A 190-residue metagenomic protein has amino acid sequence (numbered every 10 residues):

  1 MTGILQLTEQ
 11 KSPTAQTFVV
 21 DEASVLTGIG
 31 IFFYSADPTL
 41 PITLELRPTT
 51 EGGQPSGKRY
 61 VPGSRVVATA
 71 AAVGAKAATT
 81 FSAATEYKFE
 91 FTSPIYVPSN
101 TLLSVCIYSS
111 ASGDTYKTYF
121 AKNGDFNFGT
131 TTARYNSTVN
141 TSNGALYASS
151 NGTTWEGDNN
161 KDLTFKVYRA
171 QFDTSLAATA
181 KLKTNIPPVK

Functional and structural regions predicted by a protein language model:
M1-G3, K190: Low-complexity, acidic Ser/Thr/Pro-rich "mucin-like" tracts of secreted and single-pass surface proteins
G3, L7-E22, E86-F89, T164 (+2 more regions): Short beta-strands within extracellular/lumenal beta-sheet-rich domains
Q10, V20-V25, A36-P38, F81-T85 (+2 more regions): Solvent-exposed loop and beta-edge segments used for protein-protein assembly and interaction
A23-A36, V105-I107, V189-K190: A short beta-strand element within beta-rich, extracytoplasmic domains of secreted/secretory-pathway proteins
G28, T39-T43, D162: Exposed beta-strand and adjacent loop surfaces of beta-rich binding modules that mediate intermolecular recognition
D37-S137: Aromatic- and Gly/Pro-enriched, solvent-exposed loop/edge beta-strand patches characteristic of beta-rich domains
V97-L102, I107-K181, N185: Short, surface-exposed beta-strand/loop patches at domain edges that form aromatic-rich interfacial subsites
